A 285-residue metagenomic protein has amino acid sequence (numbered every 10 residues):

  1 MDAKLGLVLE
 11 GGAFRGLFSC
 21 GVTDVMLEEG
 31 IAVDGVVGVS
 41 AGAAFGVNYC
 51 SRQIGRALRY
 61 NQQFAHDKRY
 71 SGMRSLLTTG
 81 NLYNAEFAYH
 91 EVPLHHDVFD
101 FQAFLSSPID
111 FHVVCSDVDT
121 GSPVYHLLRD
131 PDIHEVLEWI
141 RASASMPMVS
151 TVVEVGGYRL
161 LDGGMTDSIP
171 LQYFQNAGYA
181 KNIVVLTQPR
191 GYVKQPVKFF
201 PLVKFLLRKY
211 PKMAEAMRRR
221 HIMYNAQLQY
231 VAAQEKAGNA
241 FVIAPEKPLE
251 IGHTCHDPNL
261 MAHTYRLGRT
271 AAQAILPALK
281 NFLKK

Functional and structural regions predicted by a protein language model:
M1-V39, V47-K285: Patatin-like phospholipase
